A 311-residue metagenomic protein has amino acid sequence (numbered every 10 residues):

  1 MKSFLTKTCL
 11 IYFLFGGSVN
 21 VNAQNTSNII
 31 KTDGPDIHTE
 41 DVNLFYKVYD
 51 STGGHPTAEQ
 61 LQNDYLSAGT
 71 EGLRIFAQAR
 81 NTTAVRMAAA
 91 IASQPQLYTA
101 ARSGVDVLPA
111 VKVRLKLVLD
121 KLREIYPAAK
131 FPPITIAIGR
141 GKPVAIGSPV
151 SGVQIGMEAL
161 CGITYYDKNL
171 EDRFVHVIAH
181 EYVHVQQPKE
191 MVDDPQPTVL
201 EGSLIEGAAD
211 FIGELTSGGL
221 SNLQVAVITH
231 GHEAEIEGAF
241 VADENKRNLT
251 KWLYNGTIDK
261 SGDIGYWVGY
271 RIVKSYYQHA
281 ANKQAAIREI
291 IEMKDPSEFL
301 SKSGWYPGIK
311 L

Functional and structural regions predicted by a protein language model:
M1-S27: Bacterial Sec-dependent N-terminal signal peptides
T6, P56-L61, L223-G231, A281-D295: Short alpha-helical "patches" and their helix-cap loops
Q24-V85: N-terminal mature-domain "stem" immediately C-terminal to a signal peptide or N-terminal signal-anchor/transmembrane
N28-V42, Y49, V199-A239: Post-HExxH zinc-binding segment in Zn-dependent metallohydrolases
K47-D50, G54, L66, T70 (+5 more regions): Sec-exported extracytoplasmic/periplasmic mature domains
D64-G69, I134-V144, E292-P296: Acidic helix-start/capping segments at beta-turn-to-alpha-helix junctions
M87-A226: Acidic/His-rich structured neighborhood in mature extracellular/periplasmic domains
V241-L311: Pan-zinc metallopeptidase signature
